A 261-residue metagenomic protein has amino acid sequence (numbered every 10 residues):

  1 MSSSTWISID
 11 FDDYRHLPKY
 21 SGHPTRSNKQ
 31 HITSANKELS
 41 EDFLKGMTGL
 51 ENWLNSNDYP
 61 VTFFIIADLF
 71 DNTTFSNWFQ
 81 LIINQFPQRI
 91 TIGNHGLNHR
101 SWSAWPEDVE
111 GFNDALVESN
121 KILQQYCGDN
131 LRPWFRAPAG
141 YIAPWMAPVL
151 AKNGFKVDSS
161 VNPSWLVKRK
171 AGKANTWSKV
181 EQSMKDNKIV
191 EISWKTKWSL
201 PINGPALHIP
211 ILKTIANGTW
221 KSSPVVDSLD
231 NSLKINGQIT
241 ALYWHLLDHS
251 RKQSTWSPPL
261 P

Functional and structural regions predicted by a protein language model:
M1-I83, R132, H249, T255-S257: Active-site beta->alpha N-cap acidic-glycine motif
I7-I9, N94, V157, W244: Active-site flanking residues adjacent to catalytic metal/cofactor-binding acidic residues
S21-H31, N98-E110, P205-P210, S257: Surface-exposed, active-site-proximal loop segments in enzymatic domains
S40-L44, V109-V117, T219-S223: Non-membrane alpha-helical structural segments and their capping/turn regions in soluble enzymes
Y59-P144, V167, N187, T196 (+1 more regions): Metal-dependent polysaccharide deacetylase catalytic core of the NodB/CE4 family, i.e., the active-site-bearing domain
S103, R169-A174, R251-L260: Histidine/acidic-residue-rich catalytic or RNA/ligand-binding cores of hydrolases and nuclease-related proteins
D129, R136-A241: Active-site-adjacent pocket scaffolds in enzyme catalytic domains
G237-P261: Active-site and substrate-binding clefts of carbohydrate-active enzymes
